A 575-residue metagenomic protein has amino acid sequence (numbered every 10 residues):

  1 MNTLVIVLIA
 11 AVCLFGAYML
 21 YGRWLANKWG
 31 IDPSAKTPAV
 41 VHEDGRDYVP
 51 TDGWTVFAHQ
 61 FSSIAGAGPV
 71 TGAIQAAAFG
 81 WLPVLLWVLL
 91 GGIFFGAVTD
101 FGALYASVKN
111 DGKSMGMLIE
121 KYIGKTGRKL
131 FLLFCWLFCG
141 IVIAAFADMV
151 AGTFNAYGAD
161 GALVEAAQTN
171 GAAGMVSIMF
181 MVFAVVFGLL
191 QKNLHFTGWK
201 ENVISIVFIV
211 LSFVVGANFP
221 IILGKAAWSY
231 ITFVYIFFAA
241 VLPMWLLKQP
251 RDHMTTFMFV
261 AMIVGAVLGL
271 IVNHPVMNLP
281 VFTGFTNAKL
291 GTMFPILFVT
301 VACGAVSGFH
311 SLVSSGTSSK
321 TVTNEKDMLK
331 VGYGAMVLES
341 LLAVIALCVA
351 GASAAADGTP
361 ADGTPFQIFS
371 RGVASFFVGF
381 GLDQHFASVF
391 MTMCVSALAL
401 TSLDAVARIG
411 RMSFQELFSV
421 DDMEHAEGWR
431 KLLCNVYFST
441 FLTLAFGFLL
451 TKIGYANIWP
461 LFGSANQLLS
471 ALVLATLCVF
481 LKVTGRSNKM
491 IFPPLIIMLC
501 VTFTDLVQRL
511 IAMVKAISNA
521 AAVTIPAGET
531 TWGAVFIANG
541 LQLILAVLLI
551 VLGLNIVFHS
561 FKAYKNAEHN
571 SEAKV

Functional and structural regions predicted by a protein language model:
N2, P69-V70, L82, I141-L163 (+12 more regions): Transmembrane helix-loop junctions in multi-pass membrane proteins
N2-M19, A76-S107, G116, G174-A184 (+5 more regions): Extracellular loop-to-transmembrane helix junctions
C13-V70, T256, T292, I296: Membrane-interface "cap" regions at the ends of multi-pass membrane proteins
G16-G30, F134, G171-V215, K225-V272 (+3 more regions): Membrane-interface loop-to-helix entry segments
R23-V49, G72-Q75, L85, L89 (+5 more regions): Flexible loop linkers connecting adjacent transmembrane helices in multi-pass alpha-helical membrane transporters
A67-I74, G91-T99, A103, S107-D111 (+4 more regions): Membrane-helix boundary/coupling elements in multi-pass transport proteins
F101, L270-G284, V337-G372: Extracellular/periplasmic helix-exit of transmembrane alpha-helices
K125-G140, G334-S340, H385-A387, E416-K452: Loop-to-transmembrane helix boundary motifs in multi-pass membrane proteins
